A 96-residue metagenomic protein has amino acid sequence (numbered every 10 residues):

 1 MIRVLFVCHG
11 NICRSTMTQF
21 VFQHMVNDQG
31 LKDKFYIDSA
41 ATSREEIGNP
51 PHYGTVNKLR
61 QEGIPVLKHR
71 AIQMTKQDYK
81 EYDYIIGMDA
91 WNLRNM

Functional and structural regions predicted by a protein language model:
M1-E81: Conserved active-site segments centered on acidic
D89: Glycine-rich, N-terminal phosphate-binding loop of Rossmann-like dinucleotide-binding domains
N92-L93: Alpha-helix capping/helix-boundary segments
M96: Helix-loop-beta element that forms the nucleotide-linked donor phosphate-binding surface in glycosyltransferases
